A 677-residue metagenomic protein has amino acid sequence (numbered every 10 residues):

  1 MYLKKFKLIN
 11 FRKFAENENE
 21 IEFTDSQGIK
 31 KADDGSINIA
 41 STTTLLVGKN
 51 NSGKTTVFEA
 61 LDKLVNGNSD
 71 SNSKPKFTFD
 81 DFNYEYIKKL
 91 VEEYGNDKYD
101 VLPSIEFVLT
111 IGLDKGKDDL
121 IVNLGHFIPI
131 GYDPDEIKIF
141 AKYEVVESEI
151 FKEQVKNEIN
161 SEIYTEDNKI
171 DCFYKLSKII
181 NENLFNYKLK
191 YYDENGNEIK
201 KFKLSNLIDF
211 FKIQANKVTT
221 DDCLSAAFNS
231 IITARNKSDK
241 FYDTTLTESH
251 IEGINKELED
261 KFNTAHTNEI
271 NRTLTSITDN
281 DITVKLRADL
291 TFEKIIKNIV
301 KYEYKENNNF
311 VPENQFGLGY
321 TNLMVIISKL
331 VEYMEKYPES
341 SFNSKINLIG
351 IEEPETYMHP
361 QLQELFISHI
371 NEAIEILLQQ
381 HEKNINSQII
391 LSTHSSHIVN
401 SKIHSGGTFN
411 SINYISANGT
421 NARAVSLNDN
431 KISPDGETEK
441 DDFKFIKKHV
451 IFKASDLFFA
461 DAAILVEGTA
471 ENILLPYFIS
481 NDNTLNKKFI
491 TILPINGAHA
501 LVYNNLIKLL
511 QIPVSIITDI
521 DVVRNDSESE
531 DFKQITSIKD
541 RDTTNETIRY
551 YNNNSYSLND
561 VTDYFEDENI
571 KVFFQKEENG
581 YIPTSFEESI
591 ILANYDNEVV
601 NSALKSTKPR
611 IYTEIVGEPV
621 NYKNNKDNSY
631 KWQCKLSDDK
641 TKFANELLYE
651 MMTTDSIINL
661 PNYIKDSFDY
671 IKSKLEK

Functional and structural regions predicted by a protein language model:
M1-N66, E303-Y304, N308-K448, F452-K453 (+1 more regions): Switch/communication elements of ASCE P-loop NTPase nucleotide-binding domains
F6, K89-G95, V122-F127, N186-K201 (+8 more regions): Short alpha-helical segments and helix-capping/turn motifs at coil-helix boundaries
R12, L113-K117, E144-E149, K217-T220 (+7 more regions): Conserved nucleotide-binding/hydrolysis micro-motifs of P-loop NTPases
I39-I111: Membrane-embedded alpha-helical bundles of multi-pass transporters/translocases, especially carrier/permease families
F79-D81, Y86-L102, V108-E248, E437-D441 (+1 more regions): Glycine-rich phosphate-binding loops of NTPases
P103-F107, P134-I139, N206-F210, K345-I346 (+4 more regions): Short glycine-/polar-rich loops that comprise or flank the Walker A/P-loop and associated switch/sensor motifs
L207, A215-I351, I376-H381: Extended helical coiled-coil dimerization/tether regions that scaffold and oligomerize large DNA-maintenance assemblies
I415-K677: Acidic, divalent-metal-binding catalytic cores of TOPRIM and closely related two-metal-ion phosphodiester/pyrophosphate
